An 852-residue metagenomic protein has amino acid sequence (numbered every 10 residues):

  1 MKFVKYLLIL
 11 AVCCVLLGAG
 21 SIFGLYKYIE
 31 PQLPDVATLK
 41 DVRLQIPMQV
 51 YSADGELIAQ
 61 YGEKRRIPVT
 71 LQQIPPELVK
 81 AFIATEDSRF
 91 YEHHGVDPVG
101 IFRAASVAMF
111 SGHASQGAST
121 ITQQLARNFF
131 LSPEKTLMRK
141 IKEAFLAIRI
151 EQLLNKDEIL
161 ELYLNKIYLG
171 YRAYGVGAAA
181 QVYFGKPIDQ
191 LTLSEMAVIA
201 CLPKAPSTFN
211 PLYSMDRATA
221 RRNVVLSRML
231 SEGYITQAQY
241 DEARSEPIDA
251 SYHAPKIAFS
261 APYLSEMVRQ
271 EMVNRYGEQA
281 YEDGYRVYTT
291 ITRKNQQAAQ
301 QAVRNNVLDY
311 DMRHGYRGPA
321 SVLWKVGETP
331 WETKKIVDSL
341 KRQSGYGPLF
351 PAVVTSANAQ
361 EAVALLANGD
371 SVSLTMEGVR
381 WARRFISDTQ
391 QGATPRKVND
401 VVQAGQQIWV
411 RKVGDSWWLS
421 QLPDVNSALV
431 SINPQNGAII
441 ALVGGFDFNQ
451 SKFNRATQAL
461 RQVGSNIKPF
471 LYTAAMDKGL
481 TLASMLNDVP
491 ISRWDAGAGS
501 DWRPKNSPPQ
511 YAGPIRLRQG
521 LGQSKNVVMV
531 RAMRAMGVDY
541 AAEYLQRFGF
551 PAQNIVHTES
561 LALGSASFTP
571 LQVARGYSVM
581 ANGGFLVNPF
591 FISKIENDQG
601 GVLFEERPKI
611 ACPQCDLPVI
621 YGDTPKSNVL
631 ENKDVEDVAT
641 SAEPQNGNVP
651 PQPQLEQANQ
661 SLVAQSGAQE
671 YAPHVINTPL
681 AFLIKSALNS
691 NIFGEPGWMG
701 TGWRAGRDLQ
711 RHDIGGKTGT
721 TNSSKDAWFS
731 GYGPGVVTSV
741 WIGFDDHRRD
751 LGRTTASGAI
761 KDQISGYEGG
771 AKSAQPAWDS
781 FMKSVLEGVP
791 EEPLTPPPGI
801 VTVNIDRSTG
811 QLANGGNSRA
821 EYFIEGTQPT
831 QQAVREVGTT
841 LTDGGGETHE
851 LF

Functional and structural regions predicted by a protein language model:
M1-Y51, R89, A108-M109: N-terminal type II signal-anchor transmembrane helix that functions as the membrane-insertion/stop-transfer segment
G18, K27-L44, T192, N306-P319 (+4 more regions): Beta-lactamase-like hydrolase cores
I22, K27, S111-A367, A532 (+4 more regions): Non-catalytic, structured segments within soluble enzyme domains
P47-A53, I74, L191, P351-L366 (+4 more regions): A short, well-structured edge-of-sheet supersecondary motif
F82-I83, M229, A299, A359 (+7 more regions): Active-site SXXK
Y91-I101, Y174-G177, T236-Q239, F453 (+3 more regions): Short, well-structured active-site flanking segments
F129, I291, L486-I491, K505-F550 (+1 more regions): Active-site-adjacent helix/loop patches that line small-molecule binding or acyl-intermediate pockets
D249-P255, W324-K334, S356-Q360, N368-G369 (+7 more regions): Soluble, non-transmembrane domains of envelope/secretory-pathway proteins that act on or interact with carbohydrate
